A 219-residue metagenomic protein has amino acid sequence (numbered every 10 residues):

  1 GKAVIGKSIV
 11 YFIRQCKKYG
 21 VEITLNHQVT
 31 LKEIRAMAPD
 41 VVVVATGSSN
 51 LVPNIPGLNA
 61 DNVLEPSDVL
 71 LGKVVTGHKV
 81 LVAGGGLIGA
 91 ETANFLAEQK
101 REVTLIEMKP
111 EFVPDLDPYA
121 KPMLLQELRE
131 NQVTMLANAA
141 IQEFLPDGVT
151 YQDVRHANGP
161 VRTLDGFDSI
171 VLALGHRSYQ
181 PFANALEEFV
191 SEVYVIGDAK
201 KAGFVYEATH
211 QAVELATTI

Functional and structural regions predicted by a protein language model:
G1-A3: Short glycine-enriched, charge-decorated loop/helix-capping segments at active-site entrances that position
G6-L51, L58-H78, E98-A185: A Rossmann-like FAD-binding core segment of flavoenzymes
I55-P56, Y206: Short acidic, glycine/serine/threonine-rich loops at helix termini
G84, Y151, A208-Q211: Short, surface-exposed amphipathic charged segments that create phosphate/polyanion-binding patches used for binding
G84-G86, G175: Glycine-rich Rossmann-fold phosphate-binding loop(s) that bind the pyrophosphate of adenine dinucleotide cofactors
L87-Q99: N-terminal Rossmann-like FAD-binding beta1-loop-alpha1 element of flavoenzymes
G89-T92, E111-M123, P181, E187-V190 (+1 more regions): A conserved FAD-binding loop/helix module that cradles the flavin
